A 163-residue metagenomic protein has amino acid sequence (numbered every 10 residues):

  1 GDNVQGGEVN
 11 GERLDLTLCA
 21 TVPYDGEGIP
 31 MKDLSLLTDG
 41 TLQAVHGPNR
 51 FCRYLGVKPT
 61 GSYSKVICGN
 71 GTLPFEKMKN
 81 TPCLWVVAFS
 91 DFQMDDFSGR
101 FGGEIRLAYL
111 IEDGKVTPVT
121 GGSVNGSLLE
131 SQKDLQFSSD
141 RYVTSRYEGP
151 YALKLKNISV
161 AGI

Functional and structural regions predicted by a protein language model:
G1-I163: Dual-mode signal for accessory low-complexity, basic/Gly-rich regions
